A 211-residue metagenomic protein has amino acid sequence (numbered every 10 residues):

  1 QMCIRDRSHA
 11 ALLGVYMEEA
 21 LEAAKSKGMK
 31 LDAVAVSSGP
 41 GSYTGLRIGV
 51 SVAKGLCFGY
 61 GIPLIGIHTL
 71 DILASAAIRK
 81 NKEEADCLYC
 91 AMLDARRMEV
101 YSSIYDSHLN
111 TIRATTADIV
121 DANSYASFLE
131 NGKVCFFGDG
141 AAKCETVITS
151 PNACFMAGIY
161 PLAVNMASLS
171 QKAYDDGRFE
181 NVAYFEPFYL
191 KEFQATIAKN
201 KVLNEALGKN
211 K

Functional and structural regions predicted by a protein language model:
M2-I4: Short, small-residue-biased leader/transition segments that mark boundaries at the very start of proteins
S8, P63-P161, Y189, Q194: Surface "functional belts" at beta-alpha junctions
M17-A33, N81-K82, Y125-V134: Phosphate/pyrophosphate-binding loops at sites that engage ATP/ADP/AMP, CoA/4′-phosphopantetheine, polyphosphate
A20-A24, G59, A77, A163-Y174: Stable alpha-helical structural segments in soluble proteins, enriched in small hydrophobic residues
L31-S37, G45, L88-M92: Short glycine-aspartate micro-motif
A35-T69: DPxDG-like acidic metal-binding loop motif
M156-K211: Acyltransferase
